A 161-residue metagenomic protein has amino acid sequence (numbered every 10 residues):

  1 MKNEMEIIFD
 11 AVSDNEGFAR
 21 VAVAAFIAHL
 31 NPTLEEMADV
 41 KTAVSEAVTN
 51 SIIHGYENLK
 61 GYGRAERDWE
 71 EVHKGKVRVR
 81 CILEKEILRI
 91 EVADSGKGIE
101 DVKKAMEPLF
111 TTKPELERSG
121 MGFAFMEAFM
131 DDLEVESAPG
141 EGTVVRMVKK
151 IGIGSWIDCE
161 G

Functional and structural regions predicted by a protein language model:
M1-E6, S51-G161: Conserved beta-strand-loop-beta-strand hairpin that lines the nucleotide-binding pocket of ATP/GTP-utilizing enzymes
M1-T42, R64-E66, G161: Bergerat-fold GHKL ATPase/HATPase_c domain
A22, F26-H29, V40-A43, L83 (+3 more regions): Generic alpha-helical hydrophobic packing signal
E35-S45, K74-V79: Short secondary-structure junction/hinge motifs that connect adjacent elements
E46, N50: Conserved polar catalytic motif of the HATPase_c/GHKL fold
